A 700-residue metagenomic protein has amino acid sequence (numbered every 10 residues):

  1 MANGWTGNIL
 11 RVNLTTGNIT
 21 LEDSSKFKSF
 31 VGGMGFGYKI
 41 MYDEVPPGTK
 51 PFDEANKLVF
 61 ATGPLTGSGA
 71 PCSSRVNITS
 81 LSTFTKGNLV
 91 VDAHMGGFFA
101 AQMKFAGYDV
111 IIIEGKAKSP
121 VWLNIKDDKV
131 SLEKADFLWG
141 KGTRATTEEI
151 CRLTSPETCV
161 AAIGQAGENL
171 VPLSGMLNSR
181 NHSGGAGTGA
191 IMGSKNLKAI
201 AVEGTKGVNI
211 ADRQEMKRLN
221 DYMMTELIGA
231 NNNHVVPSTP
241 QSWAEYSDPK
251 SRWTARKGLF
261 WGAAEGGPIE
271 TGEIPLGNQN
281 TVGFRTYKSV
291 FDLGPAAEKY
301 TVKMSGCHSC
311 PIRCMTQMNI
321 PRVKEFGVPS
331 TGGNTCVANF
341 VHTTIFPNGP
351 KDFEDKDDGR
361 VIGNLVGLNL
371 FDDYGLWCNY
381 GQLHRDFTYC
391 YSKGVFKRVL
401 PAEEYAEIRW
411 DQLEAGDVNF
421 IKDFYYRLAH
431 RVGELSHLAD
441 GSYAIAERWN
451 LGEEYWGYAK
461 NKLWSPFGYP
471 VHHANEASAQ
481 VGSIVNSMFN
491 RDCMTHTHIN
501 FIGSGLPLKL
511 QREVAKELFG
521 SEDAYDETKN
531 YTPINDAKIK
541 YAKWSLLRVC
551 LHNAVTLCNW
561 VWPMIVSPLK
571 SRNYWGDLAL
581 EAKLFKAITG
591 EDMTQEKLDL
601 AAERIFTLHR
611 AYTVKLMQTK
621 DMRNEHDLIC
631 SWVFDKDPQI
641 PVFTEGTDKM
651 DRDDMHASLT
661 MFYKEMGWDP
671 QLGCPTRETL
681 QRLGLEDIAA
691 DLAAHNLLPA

Functional and structural regions predicted by a protein language model:
M1-P64, A70-C72, I163-Q165, H182: N-terminal amphipathic, basic-rich helices that act as targeting or association modules
G4, I19-T20, S24, L65-C72 (+5 more regions): Extended catalytic cores of very large enzyme megasubunits
N8-N13, T20, V59, Q102 (+7 more regions): Structured core elements
L14-G17, S25-K26, G63-G67, T83 (+10 more regions): Short, glycine-/Ser/Thr-/acidic-enriched flexible segments
K39-W122, V130-E133, F137-T147: Feature captures the catalytic cores and cofactor-binding loops of soluble hydro-lyases/lyases that act on carboxylate
D53, S74-V76, C151-A186, M192-A700: Extended C-terminal regions of large enzymes
G96-D128, S194-V208, N379-F387: Glycine-rich phosphate/pyrophosphate-binding loops and their adjacent beta-strand/loop elements at enzyme active sites
K126-E148, E404-L413, L698-A700: Short, basic, helix/turn surface patches
